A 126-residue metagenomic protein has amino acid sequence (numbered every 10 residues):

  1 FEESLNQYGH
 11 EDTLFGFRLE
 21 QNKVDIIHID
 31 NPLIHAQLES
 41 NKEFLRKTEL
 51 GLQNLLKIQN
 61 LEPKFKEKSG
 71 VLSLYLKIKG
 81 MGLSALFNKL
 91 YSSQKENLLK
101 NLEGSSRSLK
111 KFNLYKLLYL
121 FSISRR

Functional and structural regions predicted by a protein language model:
F1-L5: Surface-exposed cleft-lining segments at the edges of enzyme active sites
N6, N22, I27-K47, G51-E62: Active-site donor/metal-binding and catalytic loop motifs of nucleotide-sugar-dependent glycosylation enzymes
N6-Q7, S108: Residue-level marker of alpha-helix boundaries and capping positions
Q7-F15: Acidic donor-binding loop at a coil-to-helix junction in glycosyltransferase catalytic cores that engages
R18: Helix-rich C-terminal "cap"/substrate-channel and partner-interaction subdomain that packs against the flavin-binding
L50, K68-R126: Non-catalytic, C-terminal membrane-associated alpha-helical segments of glycosyltransferases
